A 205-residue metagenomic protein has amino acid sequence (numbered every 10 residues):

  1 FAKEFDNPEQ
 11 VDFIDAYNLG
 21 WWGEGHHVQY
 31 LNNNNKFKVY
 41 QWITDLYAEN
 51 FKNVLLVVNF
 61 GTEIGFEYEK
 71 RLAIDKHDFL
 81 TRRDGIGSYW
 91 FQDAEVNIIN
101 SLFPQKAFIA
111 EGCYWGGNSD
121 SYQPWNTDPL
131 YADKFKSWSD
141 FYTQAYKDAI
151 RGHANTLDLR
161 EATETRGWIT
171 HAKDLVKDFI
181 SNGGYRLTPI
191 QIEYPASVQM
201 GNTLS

Functional and structural regions predicted by a protein language model:
F1-F13, K36-N50: An active-site-proximal structural segment forming one wall of the substrate-binding cleft that immediately precedes
V11-D15, N53-V57, T156: Structural preference for beta-strand elements that scaffold enzyme active sites
G20-H26, I64-Y68: Short catalytic/ligand-binding loop motif for oxyanion handling, primarily in non-cytosolic enzymes, centered on
L31-N33: Aromatic-residue-lined binding/catalytic grooves and analogous aromatic/hydrophobic interfacial grooves in multimeric
D45-L56, G152, G184-L187: Structural alpha-beta junctions
F60-G65, L72-E193: Substrate-binding cleft of secreted/luminal carbohydrate-active enzymes
A196-N202: Short, solvent-exposed loop/linker segments at the N-terminal edge of repeated beta-sheet extracellular domains
